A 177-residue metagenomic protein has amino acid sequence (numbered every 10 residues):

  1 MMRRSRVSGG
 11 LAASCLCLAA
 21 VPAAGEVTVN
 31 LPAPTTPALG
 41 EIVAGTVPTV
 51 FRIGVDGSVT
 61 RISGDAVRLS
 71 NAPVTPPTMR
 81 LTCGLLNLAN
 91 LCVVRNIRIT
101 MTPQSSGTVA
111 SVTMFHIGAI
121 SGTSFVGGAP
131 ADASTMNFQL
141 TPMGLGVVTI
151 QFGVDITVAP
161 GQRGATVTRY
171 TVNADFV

Functional and structural regions predicted by a protein language model:
M1-L11: Bacterial N-terminal signal peptides that target proteins for export
V7, I99-M101, G107, G122 (+1 more regions): Intrinsically disordered/low-complexity terminal segments and short unstructured peptides
A19-A20: N-terminal signal peptide c-region/cleavage motif recognized by signal peptidases
A23-S106, N137-V177: N-terminal small/polar-rich segments of proteins
V112-I120: Short, surface-exposed beta-strand/strand-loop-strand elements in extracellular ectodomains
G122-T141: Extended, solvent-exposed segments with strong compositional bias
